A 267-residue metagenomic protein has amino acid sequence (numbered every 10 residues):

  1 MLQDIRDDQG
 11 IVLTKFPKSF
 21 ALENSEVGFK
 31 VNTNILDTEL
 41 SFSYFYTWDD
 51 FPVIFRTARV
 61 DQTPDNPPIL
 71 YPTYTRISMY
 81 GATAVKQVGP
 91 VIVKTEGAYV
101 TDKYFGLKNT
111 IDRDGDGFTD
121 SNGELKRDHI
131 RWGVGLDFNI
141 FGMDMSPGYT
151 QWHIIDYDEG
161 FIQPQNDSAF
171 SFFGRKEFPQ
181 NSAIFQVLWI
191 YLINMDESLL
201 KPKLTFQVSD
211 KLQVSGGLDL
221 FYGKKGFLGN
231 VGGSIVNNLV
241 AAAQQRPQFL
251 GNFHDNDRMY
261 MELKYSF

Functional and structural regions predicted by a protein language model:
M1, V53-R59, F105-R113, Y157-Q163 (+3 more regions): Outer-membrane beta-barrel translocator domains and adjoining extracellular loop/strand segments of Gram-negative
T14-P17, N66-L70, N109, R113-G123 (+3 more regions): Extracellular loop and loop/strand-boundary signature of outer-membrane beta-barrel proteins
F20-G115: Long, internal scaffold/assembly segments composed of regular secondary structure
E23-V27, R76-Y80, Q87, K126-W132 (+3 more regions): Residues that define the transmembrane beta-barrel architecture of outer-membrane proteins
F29-T33, F42, A82-K86, T95 (+5 more regions): Residues on the lipid-exposed face of transmembrane beta-strands in outer-membrane beta-barrel proteins
I35, Y46-D50, V88-P90, Y99-K103 (+6 more regions): Transmembrane beta-strands of outer-membrane beta-barrel pores
D37-L40, P90-K94, G142-P147, Q180-F185 (+1 more regions): Repeated loop/turn-to-beta-strand initiation elements of outer-membrane beta-barrel proteins
N237-F267: Outer-membrane beta-barrel "beta-signal"
